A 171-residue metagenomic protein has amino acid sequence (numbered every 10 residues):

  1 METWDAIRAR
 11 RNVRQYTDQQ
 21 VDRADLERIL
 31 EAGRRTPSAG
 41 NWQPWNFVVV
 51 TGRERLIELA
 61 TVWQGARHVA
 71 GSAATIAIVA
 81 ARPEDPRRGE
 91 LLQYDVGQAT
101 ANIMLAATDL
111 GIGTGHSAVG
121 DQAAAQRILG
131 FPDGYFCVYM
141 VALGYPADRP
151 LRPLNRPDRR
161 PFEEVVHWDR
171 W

Functional and structural regions predicted by a protein language model:
M1-W171: Acidic, surface-exposed loops and disordered segments
